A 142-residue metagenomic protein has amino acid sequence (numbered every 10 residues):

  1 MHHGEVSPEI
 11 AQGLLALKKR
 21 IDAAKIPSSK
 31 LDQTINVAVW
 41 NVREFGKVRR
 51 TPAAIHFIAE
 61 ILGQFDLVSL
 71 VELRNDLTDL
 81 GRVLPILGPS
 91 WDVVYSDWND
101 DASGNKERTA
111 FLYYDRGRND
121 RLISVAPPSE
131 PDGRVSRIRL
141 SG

Functional and structural regions predicted by a protein language model:
M1-G142: Divalent cation-coordinating acidic motifs and surrounding scaffolds that mediate Ca2+/Mg2+/Mn2+/Zn2+-dependent binding
